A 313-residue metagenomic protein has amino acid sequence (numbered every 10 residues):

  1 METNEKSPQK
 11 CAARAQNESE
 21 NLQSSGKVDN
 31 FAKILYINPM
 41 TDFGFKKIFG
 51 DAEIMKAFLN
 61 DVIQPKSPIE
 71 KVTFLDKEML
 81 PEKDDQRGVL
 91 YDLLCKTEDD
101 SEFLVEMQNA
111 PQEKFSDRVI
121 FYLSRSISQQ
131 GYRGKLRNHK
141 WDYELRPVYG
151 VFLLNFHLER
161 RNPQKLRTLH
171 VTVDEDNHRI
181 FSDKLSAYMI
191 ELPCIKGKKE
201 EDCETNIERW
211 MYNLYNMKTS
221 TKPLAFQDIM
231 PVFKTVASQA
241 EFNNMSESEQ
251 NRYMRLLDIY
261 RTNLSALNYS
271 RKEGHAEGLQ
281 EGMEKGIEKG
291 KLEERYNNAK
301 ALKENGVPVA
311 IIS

Functional and structural regions predicted by a protein language model:
M1-S313: Elongated, amphipathic alpha-helical interaction scaffolds
